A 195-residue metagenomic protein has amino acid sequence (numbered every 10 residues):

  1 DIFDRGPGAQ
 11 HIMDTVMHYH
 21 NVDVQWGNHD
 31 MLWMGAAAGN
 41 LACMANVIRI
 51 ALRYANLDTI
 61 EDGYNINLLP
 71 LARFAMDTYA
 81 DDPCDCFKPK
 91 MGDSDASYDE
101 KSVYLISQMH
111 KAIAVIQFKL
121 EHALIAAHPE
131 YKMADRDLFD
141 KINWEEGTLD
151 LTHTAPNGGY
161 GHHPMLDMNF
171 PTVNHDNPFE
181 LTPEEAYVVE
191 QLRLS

Functional and structural regions predicted by a protein language model:
I2-S195: Feature recognizes metal-dependent phosphohydrolase scaffolds
